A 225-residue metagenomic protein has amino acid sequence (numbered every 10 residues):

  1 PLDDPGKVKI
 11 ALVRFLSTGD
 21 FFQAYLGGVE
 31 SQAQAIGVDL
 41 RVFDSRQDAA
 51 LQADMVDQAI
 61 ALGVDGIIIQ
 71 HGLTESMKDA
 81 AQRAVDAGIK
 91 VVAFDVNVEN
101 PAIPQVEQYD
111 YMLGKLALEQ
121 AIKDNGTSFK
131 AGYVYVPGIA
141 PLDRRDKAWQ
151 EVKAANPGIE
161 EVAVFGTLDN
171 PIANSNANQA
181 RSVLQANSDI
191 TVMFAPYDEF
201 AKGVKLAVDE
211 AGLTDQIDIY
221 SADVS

Functional and structural regions predicted by a protein language model:
P1-S225: A residue-level marker of the well-folded mature domains of exported/periplasmic proteins
